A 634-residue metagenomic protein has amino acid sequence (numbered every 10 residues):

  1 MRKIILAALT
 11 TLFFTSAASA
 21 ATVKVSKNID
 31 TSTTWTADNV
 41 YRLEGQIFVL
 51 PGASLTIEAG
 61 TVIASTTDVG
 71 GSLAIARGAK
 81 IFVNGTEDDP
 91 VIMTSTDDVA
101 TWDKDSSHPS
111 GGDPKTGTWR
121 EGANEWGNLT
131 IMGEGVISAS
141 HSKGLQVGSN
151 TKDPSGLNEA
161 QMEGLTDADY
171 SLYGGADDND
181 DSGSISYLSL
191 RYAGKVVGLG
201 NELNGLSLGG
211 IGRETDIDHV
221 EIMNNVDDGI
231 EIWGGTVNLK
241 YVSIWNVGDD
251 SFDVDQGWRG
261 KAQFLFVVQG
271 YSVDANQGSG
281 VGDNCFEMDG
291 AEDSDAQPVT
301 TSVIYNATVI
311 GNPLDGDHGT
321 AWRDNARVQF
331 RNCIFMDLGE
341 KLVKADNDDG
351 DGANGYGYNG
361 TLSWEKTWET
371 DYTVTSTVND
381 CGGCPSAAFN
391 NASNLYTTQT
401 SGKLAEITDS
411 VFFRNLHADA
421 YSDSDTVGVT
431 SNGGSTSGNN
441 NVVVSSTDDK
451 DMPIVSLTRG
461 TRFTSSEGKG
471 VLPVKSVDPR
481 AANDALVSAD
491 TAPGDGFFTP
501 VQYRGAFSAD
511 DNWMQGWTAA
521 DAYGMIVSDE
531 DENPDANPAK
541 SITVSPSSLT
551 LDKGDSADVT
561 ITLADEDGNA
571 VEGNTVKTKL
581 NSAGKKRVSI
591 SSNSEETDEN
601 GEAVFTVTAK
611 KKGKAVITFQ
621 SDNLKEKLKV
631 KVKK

Functional and structural regions predicted by a protein language model:
M1-I4: Positively charged n-region of N-terminal signal peptides that target proteins for export
A7-T15: Bacterial N-terminal signal peptides
A21-T56, T66-K80, G85-T86, P90-D227 (+2 more regions): Extracellular beta-rich repeat passengers
I63: Active/ligand-binding-proximal structured segments within catalytic/core domains that scaffold catalytic residues
E532-K634: The feature marks long extracellular or luminal low-complexity segments
